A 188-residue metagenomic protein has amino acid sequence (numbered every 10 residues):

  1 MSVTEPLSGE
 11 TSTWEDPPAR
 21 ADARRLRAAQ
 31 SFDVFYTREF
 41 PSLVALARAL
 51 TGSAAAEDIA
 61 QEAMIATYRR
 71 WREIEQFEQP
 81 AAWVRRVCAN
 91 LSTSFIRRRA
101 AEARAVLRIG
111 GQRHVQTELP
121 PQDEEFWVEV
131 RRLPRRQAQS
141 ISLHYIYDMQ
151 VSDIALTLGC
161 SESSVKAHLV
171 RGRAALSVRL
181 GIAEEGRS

Functional and structural regions predicted by a protein language model:
V3-P6, E10-A45: A short, charge-rich alpha-helical start-of-domain segment used by transcription regulators
R24, R131, R135, Y147-S164 (+1 more regions): Helix-turn-helix DNA-binding module
R24-V34, V44-E62, R72-E78: Short, charged helix-capping/linker segments at alpha-helix termini
F35-A54, R69-R70, C88, V130 (+1 more regions): Amphipathic, Lys/Arg- and hydrophobic-enriched alpha-helical face
D58-I65, E78-N90: Structural recognition of an alpha-helix C-terminal capping motif at a helix-to-coil junction
E75, R86-R108, L119: Arg/Lys-rich amphipathic alpha helix in sigma70-family domain 2
A89, T93, L158-I182: DNA-recognition helix of helix-turn-helix
S140-H144: A short pre-motif secondary-structure segment
